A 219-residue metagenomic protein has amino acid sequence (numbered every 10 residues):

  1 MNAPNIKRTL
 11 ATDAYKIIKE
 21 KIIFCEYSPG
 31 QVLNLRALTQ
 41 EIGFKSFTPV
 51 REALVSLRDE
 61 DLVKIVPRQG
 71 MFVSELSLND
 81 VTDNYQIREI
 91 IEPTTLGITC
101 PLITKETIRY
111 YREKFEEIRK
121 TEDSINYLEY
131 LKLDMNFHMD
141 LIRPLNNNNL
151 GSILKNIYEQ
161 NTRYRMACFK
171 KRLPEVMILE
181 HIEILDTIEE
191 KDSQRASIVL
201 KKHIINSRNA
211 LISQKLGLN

Functional and structural regions predicted by a protein language model:
M1-P101, S213-N219: Short linear motifs at protein or domain termini
T9, R109, R172-V176: Short helix-capping and inter-helix turn/linker motifs at the boundaries of alpha-helical repeat units
I18, P49, D80, I91 (+4 more regions): Hydrophobic alpha-helical segments typical of transmembrane helices and their membrane-interface/capping positions
L35, N147-N148, K191-D192: Short loop-to-helix capping motifs
N84, L96, P101-M166, M177-D186 (+1 more regions): Conserved amphipathic alpha-helical segments that form helical-bundle/coiled-coil interaction surfaces
S152, I204-N219: Short, charge-rich amphipathic alpha-helical segments embedded in non-transmembrane helical bundles/solenoids
T162-R172, R208-K215: Short amphipathic alpha-helical interaction/hinge segments
